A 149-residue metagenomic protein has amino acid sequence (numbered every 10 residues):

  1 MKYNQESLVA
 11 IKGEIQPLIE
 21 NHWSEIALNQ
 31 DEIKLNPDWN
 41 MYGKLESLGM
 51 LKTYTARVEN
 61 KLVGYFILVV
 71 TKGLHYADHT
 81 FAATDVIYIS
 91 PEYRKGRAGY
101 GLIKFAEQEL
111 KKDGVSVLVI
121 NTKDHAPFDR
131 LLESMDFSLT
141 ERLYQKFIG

Functional and structural regions predicted by a protein language model:
M1-P37: Short amphipathic alpha-helix that is part of the acyltransferase structural core
G43-T55: A short helix-loop-beta-strand connector motif used in the catalytic cores of GNAT acetyltransferases and, in some
T55, K61-V70: Conserved beta-strand in the GNAT
K72-T84, T140: A conserved beta-turn-beta hairpin within the catalytic core of GNAT-like acetyltransferases that forms part
D85-K95: A short, internal acetyl-CoA/4′-phosphopantetheine-binding micro-motif in the GNAT/acyltransferase core
K95-Q108: Conserved acetyl-CoA-binding loop-helix of GNAT-fold acetyltransferases
L118-D129, I148: Conserved beta-strand-loop-alpha-helix junction that forms the acyl-donor binding cleft
L132-R142: Conserved acetyl-CoA-binding loop of GNAT-fold acetyltransferases
